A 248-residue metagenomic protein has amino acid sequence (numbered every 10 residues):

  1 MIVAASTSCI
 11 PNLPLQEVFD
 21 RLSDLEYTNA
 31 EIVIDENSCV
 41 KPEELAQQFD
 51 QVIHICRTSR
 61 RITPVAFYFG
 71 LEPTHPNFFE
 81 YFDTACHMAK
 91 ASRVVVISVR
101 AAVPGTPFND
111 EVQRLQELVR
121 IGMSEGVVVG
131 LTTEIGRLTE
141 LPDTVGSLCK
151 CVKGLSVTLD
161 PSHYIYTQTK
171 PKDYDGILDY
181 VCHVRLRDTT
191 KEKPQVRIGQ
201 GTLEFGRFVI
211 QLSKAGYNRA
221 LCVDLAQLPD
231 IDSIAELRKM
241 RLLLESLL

Functional and structural regions predicted by a protein language model:
M1-T7, P11-T28, T58-R60, K90-R93 (+2 more regions): Histidine-acidic metal/acid-base catalytic patches
S6-I10, V33-N37, Y68-E72, A101-P104 (+4 more regions): Active-site beta-loop-alpha junctions enriched in small/polar residues
C9, L13, E43-Q47, P76-E80 (+3 more regions): Conserved phosphate-coordination/catalytic loops
Q16-E17, H54-S59, T63, P73-V157 (+3 more regions): Active-site acidic/histidine proton-transfer and metal-coordination neighborhood in alpha/beta enzyme cores
T28-I34, T63-Y68, V95-S98: Short, well-structured secondary-structure segments
E31-I55, G105-T106: Glycine-rich, proline-tolerant flexible connector loops at the mouths of alpha/beta enzymes
C39-P42, H75, G105-F108, K193-V196 (+1 more regions): A generic structural signal for short coil/turn motifs at secondary-structure boundaries
V65, I135, I198-Q200: Short glycine-rich loop/turn motifs that provide flexible caps or phosphate-binding loops at active sites
